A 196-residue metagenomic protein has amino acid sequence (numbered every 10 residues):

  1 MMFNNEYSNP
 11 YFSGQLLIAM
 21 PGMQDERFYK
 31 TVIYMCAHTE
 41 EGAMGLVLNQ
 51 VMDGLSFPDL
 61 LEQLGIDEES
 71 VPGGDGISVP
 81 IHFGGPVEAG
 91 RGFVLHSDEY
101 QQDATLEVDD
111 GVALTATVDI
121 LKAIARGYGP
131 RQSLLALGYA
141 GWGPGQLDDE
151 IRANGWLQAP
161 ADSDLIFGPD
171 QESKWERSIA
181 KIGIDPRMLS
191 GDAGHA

Functional and structural regions predicted by a protein language model:
M1-L135, A140-A196: A short aromatic-anchored loop/beta-hairpin motif
